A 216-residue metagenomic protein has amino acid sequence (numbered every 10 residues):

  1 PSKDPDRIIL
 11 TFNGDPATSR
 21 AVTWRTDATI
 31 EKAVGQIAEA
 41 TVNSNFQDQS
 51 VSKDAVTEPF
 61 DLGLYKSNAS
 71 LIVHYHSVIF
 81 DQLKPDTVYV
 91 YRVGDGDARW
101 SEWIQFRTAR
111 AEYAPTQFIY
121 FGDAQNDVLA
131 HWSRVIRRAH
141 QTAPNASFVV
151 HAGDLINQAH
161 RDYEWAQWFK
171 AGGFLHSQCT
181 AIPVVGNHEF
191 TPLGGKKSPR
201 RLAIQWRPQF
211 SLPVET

Functional and structural regions predicted by a protein language model:
P1-Y120, R137, Q141-T142: Acidic, histidine-bearing metal-coordination/catalytic regions of metal-dependent phosphoesterases
P5-F12, V150-D154, F190-L193: Short, charged low-complexity linear motifs
A17, A28, W132, Q178 (+1 more regions): A structural signal for well-ordered alpha-helical scaffolds and beta->alpha junctions
V34, F46-Q49, A130-H131, L202 (+1 more regions): A short, polar/proline- and glycine-enriched secondary-structure boundary/capping micro-motif
H74-F80, P85-Q105, Y163-T216: Extended active-site neighborhood of metal-dependent phosphoesterases/phosphodiesterases
A114-V184, E189-F190: Conserved, compact domain cores that house catalytic/ligand-binding motifs in diverse enzymes and effector modules
